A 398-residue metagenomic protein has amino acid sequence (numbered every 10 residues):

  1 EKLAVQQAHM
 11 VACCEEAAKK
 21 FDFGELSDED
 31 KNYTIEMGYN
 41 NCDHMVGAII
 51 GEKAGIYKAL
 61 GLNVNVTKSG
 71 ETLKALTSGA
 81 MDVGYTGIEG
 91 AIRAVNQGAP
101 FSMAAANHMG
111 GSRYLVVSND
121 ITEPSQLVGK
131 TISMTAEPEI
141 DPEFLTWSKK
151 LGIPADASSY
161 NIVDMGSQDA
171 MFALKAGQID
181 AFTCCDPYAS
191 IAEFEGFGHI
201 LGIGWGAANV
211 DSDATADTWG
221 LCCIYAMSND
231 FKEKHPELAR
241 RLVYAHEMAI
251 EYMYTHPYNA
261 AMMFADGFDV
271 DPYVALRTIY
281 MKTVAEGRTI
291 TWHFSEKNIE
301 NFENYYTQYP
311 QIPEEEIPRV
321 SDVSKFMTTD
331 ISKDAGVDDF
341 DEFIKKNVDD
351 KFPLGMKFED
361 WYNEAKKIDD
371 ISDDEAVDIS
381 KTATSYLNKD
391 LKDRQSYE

Functional and structural regions predicted by a protein language model:
K2-A12, T307-E398: Conserved C-terminal helix/tail region of periplasmic/extracytoplasmic solute-binding proteins
L3-G166, Q178-D186, F197-I203, D350-D373 (+1 more regions): Short, glycine-/small- and polar/acidic-enriched structural segments that line small-molecule recognition paths
Y39, A214-A216, F294-S295: Short Gly/Pro-enriched turn/cap motifs at secondary-structure boundaries
C42, M134-P142, M165-Q168, T183 (+3 more regions): Soluble non-cytosolic domains of exported or imported proteins
G55, L60-G61, A80, Y85 (+10 more regions): Sec/Tat-exported extracytoplasmic proteins
M81, Q178, K282-N298, M327-D339: Short amphipathic alpha-helical segments at helix boundaries and their inter-helical linkers
E89, D169, K175-G267: Pocket-lining segment of extracytoplasmic ligand-binding domains
E233-E316: Secondary-structure end/capping motifs
